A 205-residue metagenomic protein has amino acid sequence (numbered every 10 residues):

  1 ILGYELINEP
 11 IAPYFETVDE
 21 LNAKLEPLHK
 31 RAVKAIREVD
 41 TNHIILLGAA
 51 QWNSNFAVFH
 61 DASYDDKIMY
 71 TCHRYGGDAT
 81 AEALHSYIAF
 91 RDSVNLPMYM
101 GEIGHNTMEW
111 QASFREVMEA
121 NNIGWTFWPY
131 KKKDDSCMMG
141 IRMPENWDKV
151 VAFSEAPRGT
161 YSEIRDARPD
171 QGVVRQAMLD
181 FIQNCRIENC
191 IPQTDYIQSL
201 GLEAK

Functional and structural regions predicted by a protein language model:
I1-K132, C137-V151: Extracellular glycoside hydrolase catalytic/binding regions
W110-K205: Aromatic-rich peripheral "rim/lid" segments of glycoside hydrolase catalytic domains that contact and position glycan
